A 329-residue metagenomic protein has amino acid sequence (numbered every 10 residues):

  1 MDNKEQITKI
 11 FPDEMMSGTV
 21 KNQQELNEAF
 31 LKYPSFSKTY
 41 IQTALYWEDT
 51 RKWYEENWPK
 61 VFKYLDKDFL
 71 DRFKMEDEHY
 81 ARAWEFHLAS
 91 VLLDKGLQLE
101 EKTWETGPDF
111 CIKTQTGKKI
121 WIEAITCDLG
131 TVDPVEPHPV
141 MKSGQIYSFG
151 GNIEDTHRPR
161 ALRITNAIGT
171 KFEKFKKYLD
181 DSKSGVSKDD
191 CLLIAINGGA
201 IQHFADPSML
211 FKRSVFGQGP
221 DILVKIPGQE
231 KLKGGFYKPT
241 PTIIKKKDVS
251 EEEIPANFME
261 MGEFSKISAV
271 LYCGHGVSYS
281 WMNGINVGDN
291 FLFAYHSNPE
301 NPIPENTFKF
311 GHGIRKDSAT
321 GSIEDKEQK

Functional and structural regions predicted by a protein language model:
D2-R82, P134: Interdomain/boundary linker segments immediately adjacent to catalytic/signaling cores
L70-E76, K102-T103, P108, I125 (+2 more regions): Basic, glycine-/proline-tolerant helical and adjacent loop/strand elements that line or dock onto nucleic-acid
A81, E85, A89, T126-G130: Nuclease catalytic cores
R82-F86, W104, K188: Conserved structured core elements
A89-K95: Nucleic acid-processing catalytic cores of prokaryotic defense/repair systems
L92, K102-A124: Short acidic loop-to-beta-strand element that houses the catalytic metal-binding Asp/Glu of nuclease active sites
Q98: Residue-level detector of anion-binding/catalytic polar loops
C127-G288, L292-K326: Metal-dependent nuclease catalytic core centered on acidic motifs
